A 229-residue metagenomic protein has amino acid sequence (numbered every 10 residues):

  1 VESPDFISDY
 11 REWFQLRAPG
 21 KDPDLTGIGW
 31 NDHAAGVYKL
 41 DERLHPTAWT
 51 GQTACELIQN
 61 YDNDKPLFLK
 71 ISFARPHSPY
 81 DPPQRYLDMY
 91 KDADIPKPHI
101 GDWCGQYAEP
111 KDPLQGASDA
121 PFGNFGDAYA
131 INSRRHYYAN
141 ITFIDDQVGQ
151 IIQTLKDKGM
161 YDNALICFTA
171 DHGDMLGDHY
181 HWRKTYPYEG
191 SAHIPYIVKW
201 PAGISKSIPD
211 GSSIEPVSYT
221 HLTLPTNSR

Functional and structural regions predicted by a protein language model:
E2-I214: Active-site-proximal cap/lid insertion segments
V217: Zinc-coordinating Cys/His ligand positions in small cysteine/histidine-rich zinc-finger domains
T220-T226: Conserved small/polar residues in nucleotide/adenosyl-binding loops
